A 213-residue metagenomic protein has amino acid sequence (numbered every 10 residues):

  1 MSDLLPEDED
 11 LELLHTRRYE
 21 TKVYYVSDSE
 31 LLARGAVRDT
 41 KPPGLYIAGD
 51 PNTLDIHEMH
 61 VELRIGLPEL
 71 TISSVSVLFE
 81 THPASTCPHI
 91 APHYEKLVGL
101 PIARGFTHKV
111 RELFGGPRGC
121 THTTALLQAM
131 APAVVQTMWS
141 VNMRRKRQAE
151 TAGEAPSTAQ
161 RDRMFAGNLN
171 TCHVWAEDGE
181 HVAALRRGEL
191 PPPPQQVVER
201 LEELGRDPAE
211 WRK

Functional and structural regions predicted by a protein language model:
M1-K41: Short, Gly/Pro- and small/polar-rich lid/capping loops
D3, T16, D39-K213: Active-site- and interface-proximal helix/loop "cap" or "latch" segments in soluble metabolic and energy-transducing
